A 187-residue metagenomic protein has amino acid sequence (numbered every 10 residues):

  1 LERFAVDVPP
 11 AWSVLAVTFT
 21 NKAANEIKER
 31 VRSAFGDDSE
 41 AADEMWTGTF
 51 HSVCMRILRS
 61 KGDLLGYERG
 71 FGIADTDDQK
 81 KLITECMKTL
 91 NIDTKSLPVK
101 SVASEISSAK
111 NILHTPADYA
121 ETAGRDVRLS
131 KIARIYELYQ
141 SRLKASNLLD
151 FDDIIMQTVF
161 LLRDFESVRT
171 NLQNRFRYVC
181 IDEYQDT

Functional and structural regions predicted by a protein language model:
L1-R69, I73-A74, S146, S167-T170 (+1 more regions): P-loop NTPase Walker
P10-F19, A23-A24, W46, D75-D78 (+1 more regions): Conserved helicase NTPase motor core
E26, L97-S101, N171: Alpha-helix N-cap and coil->helix boundary residues
S52-R59, S104-S107, M156, F160: Generic alpha-helical structural context detector
C54, K110-H114, C180: Short alpha-helix boundary/capping elements
K80, T84-L148, D152, E166: Basic/charged alpha-beta structural segments of nucleotide/phosphate-handling enzymes
